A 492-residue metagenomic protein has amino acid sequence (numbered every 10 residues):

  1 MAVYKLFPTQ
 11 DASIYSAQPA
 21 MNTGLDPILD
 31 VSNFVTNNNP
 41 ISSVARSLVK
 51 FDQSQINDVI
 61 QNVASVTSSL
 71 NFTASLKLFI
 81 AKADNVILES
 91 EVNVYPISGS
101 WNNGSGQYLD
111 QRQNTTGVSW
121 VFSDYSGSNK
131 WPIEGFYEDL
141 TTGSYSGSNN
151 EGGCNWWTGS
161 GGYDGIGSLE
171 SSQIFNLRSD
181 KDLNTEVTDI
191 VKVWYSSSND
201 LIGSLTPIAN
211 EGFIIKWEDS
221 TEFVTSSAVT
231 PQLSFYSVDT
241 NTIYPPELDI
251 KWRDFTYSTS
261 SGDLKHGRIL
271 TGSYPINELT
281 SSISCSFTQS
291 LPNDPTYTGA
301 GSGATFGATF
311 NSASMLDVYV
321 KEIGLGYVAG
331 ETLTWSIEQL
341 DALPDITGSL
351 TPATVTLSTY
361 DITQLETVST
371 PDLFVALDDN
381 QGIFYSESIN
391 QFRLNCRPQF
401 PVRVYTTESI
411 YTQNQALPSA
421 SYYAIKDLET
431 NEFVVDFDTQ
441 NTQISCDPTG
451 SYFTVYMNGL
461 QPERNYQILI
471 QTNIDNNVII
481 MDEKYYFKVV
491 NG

Functional and structural regions predicted by a protein language model:
M1-P275, S281-S286, S290, T298-A300: Secreted, disulfide-rich extracellular signaling modules
A45-L48, R178-T188, N311-D317, I444-Y456 (+1 more regions): Aromatic sugar-binding surface patches on proteins that engage polysaccharides or sugar-phosphate polymers
F51, N71-T73, T271, T280-S284 (+1 more regions): Contiguous beta-strand segments within globular domains
S90-S100, N277-A300, R397-D438, T472: Extended low-complexity, serine/threonine- and proline-enriched intrinsically disordered segments
N149, C154-T158, D164, R403-Q461: Exoplasmic/lumenal beta-rich domain surfaces
I215-E218, A420-S421, N458-V478: Internal, hydrophobic beta-strand segments that form the core of beta-sheet-rich folds
K251-L264, S358-F374: Proline/serine/threonine-rich low-complexity linkers at boundaries of modular beta-sandwich domains
I269-D361: Conserved, function-critical positions that sit in or immediately flank catalytic and ligand-binding motifs
